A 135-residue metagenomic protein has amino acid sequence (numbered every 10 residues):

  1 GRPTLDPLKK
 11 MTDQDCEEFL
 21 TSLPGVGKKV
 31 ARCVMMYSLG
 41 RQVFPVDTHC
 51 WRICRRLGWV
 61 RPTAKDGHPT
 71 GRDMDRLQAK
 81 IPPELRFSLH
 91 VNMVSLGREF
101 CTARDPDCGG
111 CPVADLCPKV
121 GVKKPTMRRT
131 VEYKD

Functional and structural regions predicted by a protein language model:
G1-K134: Catalytic cores of DNA base-excision repair glycosylases
